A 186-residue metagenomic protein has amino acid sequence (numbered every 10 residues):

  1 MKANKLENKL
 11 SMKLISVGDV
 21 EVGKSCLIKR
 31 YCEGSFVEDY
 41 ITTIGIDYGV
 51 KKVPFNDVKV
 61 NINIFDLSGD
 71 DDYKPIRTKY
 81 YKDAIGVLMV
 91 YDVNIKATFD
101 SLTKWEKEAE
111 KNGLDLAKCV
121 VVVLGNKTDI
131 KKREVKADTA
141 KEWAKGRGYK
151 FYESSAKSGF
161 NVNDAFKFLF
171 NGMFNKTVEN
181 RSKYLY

Functional and structural regions predicted by a protein language model:
M1-Y186: TRAFAC-class small GTPase G-domain
